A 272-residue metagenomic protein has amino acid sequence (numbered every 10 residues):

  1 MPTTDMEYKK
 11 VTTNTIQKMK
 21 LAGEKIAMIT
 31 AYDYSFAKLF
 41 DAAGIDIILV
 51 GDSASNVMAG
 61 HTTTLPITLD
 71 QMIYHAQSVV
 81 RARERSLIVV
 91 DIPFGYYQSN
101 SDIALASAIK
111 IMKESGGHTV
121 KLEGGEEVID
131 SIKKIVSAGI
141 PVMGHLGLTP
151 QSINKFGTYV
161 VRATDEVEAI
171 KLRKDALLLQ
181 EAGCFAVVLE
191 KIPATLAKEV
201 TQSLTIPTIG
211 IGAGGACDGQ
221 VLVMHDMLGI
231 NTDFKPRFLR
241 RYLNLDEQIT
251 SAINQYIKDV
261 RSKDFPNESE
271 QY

Functional and structural regions predicted by a protein language model:
P2-Y272: Alpha/beta enzyme core
